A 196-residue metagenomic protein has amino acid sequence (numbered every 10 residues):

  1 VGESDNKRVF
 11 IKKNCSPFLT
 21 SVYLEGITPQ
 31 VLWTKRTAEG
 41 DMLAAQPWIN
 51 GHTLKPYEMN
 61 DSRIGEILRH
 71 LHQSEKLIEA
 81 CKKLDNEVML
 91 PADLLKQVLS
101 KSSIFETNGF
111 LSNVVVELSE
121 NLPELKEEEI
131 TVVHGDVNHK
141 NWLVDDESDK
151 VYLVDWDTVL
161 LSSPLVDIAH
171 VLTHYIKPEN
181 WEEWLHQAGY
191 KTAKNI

Functional and structural regions predicted by a protein language model:
V1-G2, E120-V166: Active-site acidic catalytic loop and adjacent metal/ATP-binding pocket of ATP-dependent phosphoryl transfer enzymes
E3-Q73, Y175: A conserved alpha-helical element in kinase catalytic cores
T37, L54, L143-D145, S162-P164 (+1 more regions): Active-site-proximal flexible loops/turns
G40-L43, S148-K150, I196: A generic structural signal for beta-strand entry/edge sites
Y57, E79-K83, W184: Short, hydrophobic secondary-structure boundary micro-motifs
H72-K76, A188: Protein kinase-like catalytic domain
K76-G135, D145-S148: An alpha-helical support segment within catalytic cores of ATP-dependent transferases
L165-A193: Active-site activation/catalytic loop segments of kinase-like enzymes and analogous catalytic loops in related
